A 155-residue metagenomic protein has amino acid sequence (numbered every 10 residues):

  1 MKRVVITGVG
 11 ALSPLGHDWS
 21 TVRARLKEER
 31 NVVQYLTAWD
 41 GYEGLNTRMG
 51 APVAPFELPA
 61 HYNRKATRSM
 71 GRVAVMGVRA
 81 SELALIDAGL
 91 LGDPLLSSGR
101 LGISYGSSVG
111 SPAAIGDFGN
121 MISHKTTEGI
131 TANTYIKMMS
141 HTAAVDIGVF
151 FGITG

Functional and structural regions predicted by a protein language model:
M1-V109, A113-G155: Conserved "HGTGT" condensation-loop signature of ketosynthase/thiolase-family condensing enzymes that catalyze
